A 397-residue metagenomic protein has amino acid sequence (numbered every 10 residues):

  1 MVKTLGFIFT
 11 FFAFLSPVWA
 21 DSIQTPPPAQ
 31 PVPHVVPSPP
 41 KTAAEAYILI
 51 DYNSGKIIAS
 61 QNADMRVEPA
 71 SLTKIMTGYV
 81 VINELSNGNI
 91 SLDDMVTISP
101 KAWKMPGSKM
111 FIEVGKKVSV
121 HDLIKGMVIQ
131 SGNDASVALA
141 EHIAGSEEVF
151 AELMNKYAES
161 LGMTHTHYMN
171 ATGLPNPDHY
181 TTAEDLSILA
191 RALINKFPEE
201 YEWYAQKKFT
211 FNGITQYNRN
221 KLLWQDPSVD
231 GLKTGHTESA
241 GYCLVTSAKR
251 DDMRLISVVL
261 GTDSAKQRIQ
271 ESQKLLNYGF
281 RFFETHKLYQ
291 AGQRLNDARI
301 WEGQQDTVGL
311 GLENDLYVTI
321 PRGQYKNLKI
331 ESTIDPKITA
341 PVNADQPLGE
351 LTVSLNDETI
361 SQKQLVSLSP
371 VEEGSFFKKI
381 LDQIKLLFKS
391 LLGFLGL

Functional and structural regions predicted by a protein language model:
M1-T4: Positively charged n-region of N-terminal signal peptides that target proteins for export
G6, P33-V35, C243: A generic local structural motif
F7-I8, V18: Cleavable N-terminal signal peptides
A20-S187, R191-F197, F209-N212: Active-site-adjacent loops and short helices of periplasmic peptidoglycan-processing enzymes
M163-H167, P175-Y180, E184-L397: Domain-terminus/edge residues, biased toward the C-terminal soluble/receptor-binding domains of extracytoplasmic
